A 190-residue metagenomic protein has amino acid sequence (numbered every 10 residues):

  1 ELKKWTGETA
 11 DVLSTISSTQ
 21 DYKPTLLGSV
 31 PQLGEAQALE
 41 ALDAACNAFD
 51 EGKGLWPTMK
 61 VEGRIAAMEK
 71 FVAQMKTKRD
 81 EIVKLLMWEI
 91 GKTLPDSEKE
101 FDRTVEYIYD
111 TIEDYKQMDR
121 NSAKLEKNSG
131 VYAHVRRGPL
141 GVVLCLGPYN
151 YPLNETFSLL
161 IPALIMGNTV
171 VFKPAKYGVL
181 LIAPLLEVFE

Functional and structural regions predicted by a protein language model:
E1-V30, A66-K70, D102, Q117-G147: Terminal low-complexity tails and localization/encapsulation signals of metabolic enzymes
W5, A38, R79, S97 (+2 more regions): Alpha-helix N-cap/helix-start motif
T9, T19-Q20, Q37-E40, N150-L153 (+2 more regions): A broad, structure-centric signal for solvent-exposed, well-ordered loop/edge residues that line or flank functional
A10, A36-A48, A66-A67, A73 (+5 more regions): A sequence-composition feature that detects small, non-aromatic residues
V12, L42-A45, V142-V143, V170-V171: Hydrophobic aliphatic residue packing
S14-I16, R79, I112, G147 (+1 more regions): Short, small-residue-rich loop/turn micro-motifs
S17-M118: Glycine-rich loop-to-alpha-helix module at the N-terminal edge of alpha/beta enzyme cores
R120-E190: Rossmann-like NAD(P) dinucleotide-binding subdomain of oxidoreductase/dehydrogenase enzymes
